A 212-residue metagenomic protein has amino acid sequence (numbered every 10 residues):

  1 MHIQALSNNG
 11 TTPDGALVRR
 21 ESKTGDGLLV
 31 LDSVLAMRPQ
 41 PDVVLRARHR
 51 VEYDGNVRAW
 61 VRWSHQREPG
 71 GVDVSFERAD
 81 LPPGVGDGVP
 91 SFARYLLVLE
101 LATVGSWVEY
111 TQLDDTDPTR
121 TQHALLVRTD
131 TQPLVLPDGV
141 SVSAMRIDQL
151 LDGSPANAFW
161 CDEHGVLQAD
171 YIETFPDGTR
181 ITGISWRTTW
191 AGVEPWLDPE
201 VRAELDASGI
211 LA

Functional and structural regions predicted by a protein language model:
M1-E77, G105-A212: Acidic, serine/threonine-rich low-complexity disordered tracts
G71-R94: Acidic/charged, solvent-exposed loop-and-adjacent secondary-structure segments enriched in E/D, K/R, S/T, and G/P
L81, L97-E100, D115: Short linear sequence elements within intrinsically disordered, low-complexity coil regions
R94-E109: A contiguous pocket-lining binding segment that forms or flanks enzyme active sites
